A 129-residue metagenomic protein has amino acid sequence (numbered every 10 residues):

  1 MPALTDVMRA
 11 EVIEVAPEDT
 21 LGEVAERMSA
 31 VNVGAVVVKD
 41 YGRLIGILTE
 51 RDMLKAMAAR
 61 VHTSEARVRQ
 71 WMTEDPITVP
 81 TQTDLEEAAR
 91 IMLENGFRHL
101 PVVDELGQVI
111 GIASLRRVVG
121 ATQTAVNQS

Functional and structural regions predicted by a protein language model:
P2, D19, L48, A59-A66 (+2 more regions): Residues at secondary-structure transition points
P2-V12, A66-P76: Bateman (tandem CBS) regulatory domains
T5, I13, G22, L54-K55 (+2 more regions): Nucleotide phosphate-binding site architecture
D6, T20, D52-M53, R67-W71 (+2 more regions): Histidine- and aromatic-rich ligand-binding microenvironments
E14-N32, K39, V79-G96, V103 (+1 more regions): The conserved cystathionine-beta-synthase
M28-V31, V36-D52, M92, L100-R116: A glycine-centered beta-loop-beta connector
L54-R67, V118-S129: A short, polar/charged loop-to-alpha-helix boundary motif
T81-D84, E105-S129: Cytosolic regulatory modules rich in charged/polar residues
